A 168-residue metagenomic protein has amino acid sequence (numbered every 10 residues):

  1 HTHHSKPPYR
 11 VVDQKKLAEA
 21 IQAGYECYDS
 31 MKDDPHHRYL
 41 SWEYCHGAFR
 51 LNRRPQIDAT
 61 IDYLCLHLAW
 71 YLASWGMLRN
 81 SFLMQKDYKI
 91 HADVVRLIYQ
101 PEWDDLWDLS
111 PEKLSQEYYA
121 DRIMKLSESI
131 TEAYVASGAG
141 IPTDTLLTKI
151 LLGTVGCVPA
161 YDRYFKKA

Functional and structural regions predicted by a protein language model:
H1-G138, G156-A168: An N-terminal alpha-helical hairpin/helix-loop-helix interaction module that forms a charged, gly/pro-flexible surface
T148: Acidic, metal/ion-handling microdomains and their immediate structural contexts
L151: Conserved SAM-binding loop
